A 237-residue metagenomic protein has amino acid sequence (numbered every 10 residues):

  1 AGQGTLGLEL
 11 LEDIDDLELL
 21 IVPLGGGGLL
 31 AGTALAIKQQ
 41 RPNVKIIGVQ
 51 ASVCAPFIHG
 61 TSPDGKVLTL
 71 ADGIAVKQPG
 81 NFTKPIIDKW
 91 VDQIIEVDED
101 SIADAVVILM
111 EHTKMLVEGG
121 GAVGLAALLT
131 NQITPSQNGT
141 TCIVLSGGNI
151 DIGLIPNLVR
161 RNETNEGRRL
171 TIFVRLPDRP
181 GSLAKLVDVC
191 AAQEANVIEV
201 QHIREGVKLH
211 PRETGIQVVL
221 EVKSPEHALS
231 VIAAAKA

Functional and structural regions predicted by a protein language model:
A1-W90, L129-P177, V187: Glycine-rich phosphate/pyrophosphate-binding loop at beta-loop-alpha junctions
E12, P85, K89, D100 (+4 more regions): Replace "anionic and nucleotidyl ligands
L29, T69, N81-K84, D88-Q132 (+3 more regions): Glycine-rich phosphate/diphosphate-binding loops and the adjacent beta-loop-alpha structural elements that coordinate
K45, Q93, M115, N196-V197 (+1 more regions): Residue-level detector of anion-binding/catalytic polar loops
G48-Q50, E96-D98, E118, I198-G206: Beta-strand->loop->alpha-helix junctions that form or flank phosphate-binding loops in nucleotide-handling enzymes
M115-E118, G124, T140-L145, E199: Conserved active-site loop/cleft motifs that coordinate metal ions or position small ligands
I152-A237: A conserved regulatory-domain signal marking ACT and ACT-like small-molecule sensing domains and adjacent regulatory
